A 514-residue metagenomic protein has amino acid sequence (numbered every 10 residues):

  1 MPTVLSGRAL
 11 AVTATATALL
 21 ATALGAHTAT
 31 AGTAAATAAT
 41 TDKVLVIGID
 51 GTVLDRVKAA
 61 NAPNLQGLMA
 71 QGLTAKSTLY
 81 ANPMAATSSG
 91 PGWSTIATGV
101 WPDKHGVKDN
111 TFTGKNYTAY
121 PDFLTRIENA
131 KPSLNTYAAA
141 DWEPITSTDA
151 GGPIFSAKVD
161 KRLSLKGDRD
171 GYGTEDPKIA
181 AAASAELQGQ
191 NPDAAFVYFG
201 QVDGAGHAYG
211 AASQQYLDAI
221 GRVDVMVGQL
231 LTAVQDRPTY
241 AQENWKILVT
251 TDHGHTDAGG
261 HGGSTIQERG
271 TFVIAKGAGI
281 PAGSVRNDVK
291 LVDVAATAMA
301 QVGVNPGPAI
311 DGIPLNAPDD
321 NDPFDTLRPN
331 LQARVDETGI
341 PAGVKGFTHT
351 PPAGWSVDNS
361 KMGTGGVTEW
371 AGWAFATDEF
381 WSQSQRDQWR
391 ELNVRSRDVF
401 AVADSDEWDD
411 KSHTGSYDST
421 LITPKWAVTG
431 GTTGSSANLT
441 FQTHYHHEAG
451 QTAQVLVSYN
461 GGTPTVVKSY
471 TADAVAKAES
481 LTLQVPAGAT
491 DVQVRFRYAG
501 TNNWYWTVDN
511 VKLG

Functional and structural regions predicted by a protein language model:
L45-V46, N64-L65, R222-S264, V273 (+2 more regions): Metal-dependent active-site segment of extracytoplasmic phospho-/sulfohydrolases and closely related
D55-P91, G99-V100: Short, structured active-site-proximal loop/turn typified by the sulfatase FGly-forming signature C/S-X-P-X-R
P91-G99, G263-P306: Substrate-binding rim/cap in mid-to-C-terminal beta-strand-loop elements of soluble/periplasmic
D149-V159, A181-Q229: Active-site His/acidic residue clusters
D320-K411: Extracellular glycan-recognition surfaces and repeat-rich motifs
W408-T432, A478-S480: Short beta-strands within extracellular/lumenal beta-sheet-rich domains
T414-Y417, A499-G514: Extracellular carbohydrate recognition
G462-A489: Extracellular carbohydrate recognition and processing domains and analogous Trp-centered ligand-binding platforms
